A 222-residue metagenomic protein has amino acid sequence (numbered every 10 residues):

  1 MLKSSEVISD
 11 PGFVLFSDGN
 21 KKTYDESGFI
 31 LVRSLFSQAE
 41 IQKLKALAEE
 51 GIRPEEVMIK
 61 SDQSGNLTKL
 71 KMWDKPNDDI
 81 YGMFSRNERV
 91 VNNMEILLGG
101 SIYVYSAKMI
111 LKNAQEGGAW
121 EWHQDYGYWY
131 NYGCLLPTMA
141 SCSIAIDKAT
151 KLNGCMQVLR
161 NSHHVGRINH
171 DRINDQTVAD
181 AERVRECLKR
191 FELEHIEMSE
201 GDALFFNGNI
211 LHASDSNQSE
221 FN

Functional and structural regions predicted by a protein language model:
M1-S27, V32-G133, D171: Non-heme Fe(II)-dependent double-stranded beta-helix
S5, A149-D215: Double-stranded beta-helix
L31-V32, C142, L204-F206: Short hydrophobic-aromatic micro-motifs
A107, A140, G154: Change "...and in nucleic-acid phosphodiester-cleaving endonucleases..." to "...and in nucleic-acid processing enzymes
M109-E116, G127, I146-K151, N161-V165: Short acidic/polar capping segments at secondary-structure boundaries
N131-K151, E197-E200: Short, conserved beta-strand element in jelly-roll/cupin
D215-N222: Ligand-binding loop in jelly-roll beta-barrel domains
